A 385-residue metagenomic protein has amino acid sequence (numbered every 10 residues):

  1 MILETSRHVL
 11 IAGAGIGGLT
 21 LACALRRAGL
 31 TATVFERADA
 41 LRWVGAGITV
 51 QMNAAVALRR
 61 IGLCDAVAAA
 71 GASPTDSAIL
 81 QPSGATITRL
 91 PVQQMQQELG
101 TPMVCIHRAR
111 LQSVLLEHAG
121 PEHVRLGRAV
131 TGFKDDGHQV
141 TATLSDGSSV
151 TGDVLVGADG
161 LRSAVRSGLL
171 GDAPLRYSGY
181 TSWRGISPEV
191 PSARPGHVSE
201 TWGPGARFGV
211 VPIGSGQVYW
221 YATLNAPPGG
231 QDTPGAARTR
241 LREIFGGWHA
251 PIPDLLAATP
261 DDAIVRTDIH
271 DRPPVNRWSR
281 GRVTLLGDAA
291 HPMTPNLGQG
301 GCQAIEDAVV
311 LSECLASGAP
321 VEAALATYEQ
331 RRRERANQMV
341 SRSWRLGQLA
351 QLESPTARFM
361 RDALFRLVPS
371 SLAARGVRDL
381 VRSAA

Functional and structural regions predicted by a protein language model:
I2-V9, Q51-I186, V190, N225-R242 (+1 more regions): Conserved N-terminal helical subregion
V9-D39, V156-G157, W183, L241 (+2 more regions): Conserved mid-domain beta->alpha element of the FAD-binding
A40-V56: Conserved N-terminal glycine-rich FAD pyrophosphate-binding loop of Rossmann-like flavoproteins
L41, E98-V104, G298-G301: Glycine-rich "substrate-gating" loop/helix at the edge of Rossmann-like oxidoreductase active sites
S163, S182-R184, A206-G209, A290-H291: Histidine-centered metal-chelating micro-motifs
H197-G230, R238, R242-W248, I269: Active-site substrate-recognition segment that forms the wall of the catalytic cavity or substrate channel
D232-R266, V321: Flavin-binding catalytic cores
R366-A385: C-terminal auxiliary extensions adjacent to catalytic cores
